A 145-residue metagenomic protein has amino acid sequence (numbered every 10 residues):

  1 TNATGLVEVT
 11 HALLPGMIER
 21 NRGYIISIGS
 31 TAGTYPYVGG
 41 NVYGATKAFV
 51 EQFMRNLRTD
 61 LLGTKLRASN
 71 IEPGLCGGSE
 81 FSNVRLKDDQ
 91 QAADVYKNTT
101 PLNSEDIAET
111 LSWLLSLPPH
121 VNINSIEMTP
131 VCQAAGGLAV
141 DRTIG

Functional and structural regions predicted by a protein language model:
T10, T46: Active-site helix of classical SDR
A12-N21: A short helix-coil junction within the Rossmann-fold of NAD(P)-dependent oxidoreductases
P15, T59-L62: Alpha-helical segment proximal to the catalytic Tyr-Lys
S30: Residue(s) in the substrate-gating loop at a strand-loop-helix junction that position the organic substrate next
Y35-N41: Active-site loop immediately N-terminal to the catalytic Tyr-X3-Lys motif of short-chain dehydrogenase/reductase
N70-G74, Q90-G137, D141: C-terminal helical subdomain
E72-L86: Short beta-loop-alpha junction of Rossmann-like oxidoreductase domains
